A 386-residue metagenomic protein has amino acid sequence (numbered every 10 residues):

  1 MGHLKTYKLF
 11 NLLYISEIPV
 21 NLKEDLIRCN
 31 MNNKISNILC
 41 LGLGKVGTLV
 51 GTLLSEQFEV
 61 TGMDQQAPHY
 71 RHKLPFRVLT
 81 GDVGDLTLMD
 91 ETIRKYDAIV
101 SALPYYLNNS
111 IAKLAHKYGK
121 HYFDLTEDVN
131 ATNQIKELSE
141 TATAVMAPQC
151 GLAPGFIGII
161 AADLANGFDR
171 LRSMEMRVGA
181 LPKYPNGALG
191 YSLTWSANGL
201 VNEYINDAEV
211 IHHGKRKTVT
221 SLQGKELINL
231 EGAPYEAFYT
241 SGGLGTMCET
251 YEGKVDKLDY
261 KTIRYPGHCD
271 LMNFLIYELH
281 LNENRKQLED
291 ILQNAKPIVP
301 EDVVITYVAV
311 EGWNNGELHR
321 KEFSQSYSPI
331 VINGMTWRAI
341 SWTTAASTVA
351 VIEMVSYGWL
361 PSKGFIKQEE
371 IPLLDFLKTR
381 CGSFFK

Functional and structural regions predicted by a protein language model:
I35, N166-K386: C-terminal catalytic/substrate-binding lobe primarily of soluble NAD(P)-dependent oxidoreductases
I38-G42: Conserved N-terminal Rossmann-fold NAD(P)-binding element of oxidoreductases
V46: Hydrophobic/small residue at the entry helix of a nucleotide-binding pocket
T61-H72: NAD(P)-binding Rossmann-fold cofactor-contacting core
G84-R94: Conserved Rossmann-fold cofactor-binding substructure of NAD(P)-dependent oxidoreductases
D97-S101, F123: N-terminal Rossmann-like NAD(P) cofactor-binding module of classical short-chain dehydrogenase/reductase
L114-T132: ADP-ribose/adenylate-binding Rossmann-like module
T126-M146: Rossmann-fold NAD(P)-binding glycine/threonine-rich loop
